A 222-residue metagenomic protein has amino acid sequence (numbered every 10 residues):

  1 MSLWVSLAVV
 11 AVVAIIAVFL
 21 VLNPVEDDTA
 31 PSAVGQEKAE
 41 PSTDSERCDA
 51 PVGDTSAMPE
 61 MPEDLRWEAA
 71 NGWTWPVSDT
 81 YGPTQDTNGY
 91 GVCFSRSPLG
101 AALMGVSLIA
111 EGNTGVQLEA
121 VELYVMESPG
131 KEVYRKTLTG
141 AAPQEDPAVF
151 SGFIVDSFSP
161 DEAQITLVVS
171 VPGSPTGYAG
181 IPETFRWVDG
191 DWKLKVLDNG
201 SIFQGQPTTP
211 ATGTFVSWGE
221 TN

Functional and structural regions predicted by a protein language model:
M1-V9: N-terminal Sec-pathway targeting helices
S6, T43, V196-N222: Low-complexity, intrinsically disordered terminal/linker segments enriched in charged and Gly/Pro repeats
V10-R96: Juxtamembrane and targeting peptides
L65-L138: Core segments of small alpha/beta cavity-forming domains
E132, K136-S174: Surface-exposed, charged secondary-structure patches
G152-V155, G180-R186: Hydrophobic/aromatic beta-strand elements that line small-molecule binding cavities or substrate pockets in beta-rich
S174-Y178, F203-Q204: Extracytoplasmic/secreted cell-surface and envelope-processing proteins
T184-K195: Mixed-charge, glycine-accented linear interaction segment located at domain edges/termini
